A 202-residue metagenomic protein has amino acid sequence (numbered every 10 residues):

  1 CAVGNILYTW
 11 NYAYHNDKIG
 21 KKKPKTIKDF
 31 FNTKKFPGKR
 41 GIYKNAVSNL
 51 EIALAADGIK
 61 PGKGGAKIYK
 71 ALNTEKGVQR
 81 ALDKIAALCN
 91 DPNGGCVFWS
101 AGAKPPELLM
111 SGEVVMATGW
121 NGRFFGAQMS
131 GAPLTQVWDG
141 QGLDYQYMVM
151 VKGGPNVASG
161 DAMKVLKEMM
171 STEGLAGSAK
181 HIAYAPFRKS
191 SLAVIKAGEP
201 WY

Functional and structural regions predicted by a protein language model:
C1-P106: Extracytoplasmic ligand-binding site segments that recognize negatively charged/polar headgroups
Y8, V78-C89, G131-K152: Periplasmic-binding protein-like
N11-K18, L54-A55, Y145-A158, G177-K180: A bilobed periplasmic-binding-protein/Venus flytrap-type ligand-binding module shared by bacterial periplasmic
K35-K39, S111-A117: Alpha-to-beta junction loops
K35-S48, E168-L192: Periplasmic-binding protein-like
K84, N156-M169, G177: Short amphipathic alpha-helical coupling segments at ligand-binding clamshell hinges and other catalytic/signaling
A117-P133: A ligand-binding cleft/hinge motif common to bilobed small-molecule-binding domains
S191-Y202: Extracellular/periplasmic bilobal clamshell ligand-binding domains
